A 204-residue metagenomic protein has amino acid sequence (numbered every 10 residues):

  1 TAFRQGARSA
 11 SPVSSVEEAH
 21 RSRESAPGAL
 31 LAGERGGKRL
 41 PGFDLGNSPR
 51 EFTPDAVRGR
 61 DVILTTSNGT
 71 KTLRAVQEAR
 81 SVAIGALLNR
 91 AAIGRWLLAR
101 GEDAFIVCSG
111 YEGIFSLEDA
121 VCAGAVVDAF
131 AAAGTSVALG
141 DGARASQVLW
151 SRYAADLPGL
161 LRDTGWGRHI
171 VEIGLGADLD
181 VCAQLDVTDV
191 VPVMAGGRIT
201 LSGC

Functional and structural regions predicted by a protein language model:
T1-Q5, S22: Short active-site loop/helix that positions an aromatic residue
R8-S11: Electropositive
V13-R100: Acidic/Gly/His-enriched mid-domain segments of enzyme catalytic cores or analogous surface patches that mediate
D44-S67, A75-S81, L117-C204: Long, charged alpha-helical interface segments
L73, R90, G94, D103-F105 (+1 more regions): Hydrophobic, well-ordered secondary-structure segments
A104-Y111, G134, A138: Glycine-rich anion-binding loop/nest that anchors nucleotide
S109-D119: Phosphate/ribose-phosphate-bearing ligand recognition and processing surfaces, centered on ADP-ribose/NAD(+/P+) systems
